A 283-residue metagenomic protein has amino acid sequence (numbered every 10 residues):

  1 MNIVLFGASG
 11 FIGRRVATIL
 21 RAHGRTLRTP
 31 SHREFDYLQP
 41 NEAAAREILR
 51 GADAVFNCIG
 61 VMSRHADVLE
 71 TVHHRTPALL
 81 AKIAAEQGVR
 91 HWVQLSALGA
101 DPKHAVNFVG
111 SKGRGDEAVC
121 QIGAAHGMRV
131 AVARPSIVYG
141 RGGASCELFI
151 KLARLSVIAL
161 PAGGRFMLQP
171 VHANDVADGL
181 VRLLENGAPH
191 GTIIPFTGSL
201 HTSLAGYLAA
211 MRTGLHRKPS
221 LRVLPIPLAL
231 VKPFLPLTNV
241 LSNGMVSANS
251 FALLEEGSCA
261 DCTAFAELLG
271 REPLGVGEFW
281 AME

Functional and structural regions predicted by a protein language model:
M1-H23: N-terminal Rossmann NAD(P)H-binding glycine-rich loop of SDR-like oxidoreductase domains
I12, V55, V176, L180 (+3 more regions): Non-catalytic, hydrophobic alpha-helical segments
Y37-Q87, A97-H104: NAD(P)H-binding glycine-rich loop region in Rossmannoid oxidoreductase-like domains and their noncatalytic homologs
E117-R141: Conserved beta-loop-beta element that borders a ligand/cofactor-binding pocket
A144-S145, G163-E185, T192-P195: Substrate-positioning beta->alpha
M167-N174, F196-G214, P225-P236, E272-G275: Substrate-binding strand-loop-helix patch in Rossmann-like NAD(P)-dependent oxidoreductase/epimerase domains
R212-G257: Terminal hydrophobic/aromatic helix or amphipathic segment near a protein terminus
E256-E283: Amphipathic terminal alpha-helices
